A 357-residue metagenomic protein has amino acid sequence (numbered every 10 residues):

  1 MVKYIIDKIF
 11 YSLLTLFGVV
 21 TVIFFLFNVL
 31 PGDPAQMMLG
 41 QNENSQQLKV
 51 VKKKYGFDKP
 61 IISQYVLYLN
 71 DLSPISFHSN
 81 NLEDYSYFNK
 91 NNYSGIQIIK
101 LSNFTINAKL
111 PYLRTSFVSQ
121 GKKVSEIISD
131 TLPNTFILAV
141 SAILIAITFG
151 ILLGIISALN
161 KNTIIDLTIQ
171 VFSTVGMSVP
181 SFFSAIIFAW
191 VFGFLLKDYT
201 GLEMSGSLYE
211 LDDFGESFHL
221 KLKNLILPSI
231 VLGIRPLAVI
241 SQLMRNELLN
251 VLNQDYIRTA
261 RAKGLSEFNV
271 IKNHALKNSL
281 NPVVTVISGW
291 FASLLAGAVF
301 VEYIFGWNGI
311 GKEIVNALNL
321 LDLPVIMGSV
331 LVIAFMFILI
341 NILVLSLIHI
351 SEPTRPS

Functional and structural regions predicted by a protein language model:
V2-K3, L132-I137, S141-I165, S181 (+2 more regions): Alpha-helical transmembrane segments of integral membrane proteins, especially multi-pass inner/plasma-membrane
I6-L16: N-terminal signal-anchor/signal peptide hydrophobic helix marking the start of the first transmembrane segment
I9, Q47, V51, I61-S76 (+10 more regions): Hydrophobic alpha-helical segments of integral membrane proteins, encompassing both true transmembrane helices
S12, N42-N44, T174, W190 (+2 more regions): Residue-level recognition of pore/gate-forming positions within transmembrane alpha-helices of multi-pass
L16-N92, L196-F218: Hydrophobic alpha-helical transmembrane segments of membrane transport/permease proteins and related membrane-embedded
I23-V29, F172-S205, V231-L237: Membrane-water interface segments at the C-terminal ends of transmembrane alpha-helices in multi-pass inner-membrane
D58-I147, I151: An internal, D/E-rich "acidic patch" concept
E352-S357: Short "domain-exit" segments at the C-terminal end of structured domains
